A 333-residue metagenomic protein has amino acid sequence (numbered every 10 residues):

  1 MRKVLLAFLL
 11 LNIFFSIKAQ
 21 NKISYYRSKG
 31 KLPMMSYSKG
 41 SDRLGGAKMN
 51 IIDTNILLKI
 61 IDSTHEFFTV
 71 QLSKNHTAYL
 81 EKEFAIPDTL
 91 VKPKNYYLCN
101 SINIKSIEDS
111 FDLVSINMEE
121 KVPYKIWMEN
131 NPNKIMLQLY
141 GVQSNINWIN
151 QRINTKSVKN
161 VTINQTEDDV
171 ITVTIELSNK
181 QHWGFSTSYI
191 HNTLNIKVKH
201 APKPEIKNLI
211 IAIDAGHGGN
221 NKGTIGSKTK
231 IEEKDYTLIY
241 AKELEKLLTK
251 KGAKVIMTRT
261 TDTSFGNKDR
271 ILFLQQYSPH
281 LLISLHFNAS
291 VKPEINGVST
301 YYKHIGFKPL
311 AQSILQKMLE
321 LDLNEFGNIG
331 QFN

Functional and structural regions predicted by a protein language model:
R2, K18-A215, G219-N221, E232 (+4 more regions): Short linear recognition/processing motifs and adjacent strand/loop elements at protein termini and domain edges
V4-I13: Sec-dependent N-terminal signal peptides
A7, R43-L44, I225, D262: Generic detector of short alpha-helix boundary/capping microenvironments and adjacent low-complexity segments
A7-F8, A19, G30, I295: Short linear sequence motifs
F14-F15, G226: Hydrophobic alpha-helical membrane context
L137, K228-N333: Active-site-proximal helix/loop segments of hydrolytic enzymes
G219-G223, V291-E294: Short acidic/His/Gly/Ser-rich catalytic and metal-binding motifs that mark active-site loops of diverse hydrolases
